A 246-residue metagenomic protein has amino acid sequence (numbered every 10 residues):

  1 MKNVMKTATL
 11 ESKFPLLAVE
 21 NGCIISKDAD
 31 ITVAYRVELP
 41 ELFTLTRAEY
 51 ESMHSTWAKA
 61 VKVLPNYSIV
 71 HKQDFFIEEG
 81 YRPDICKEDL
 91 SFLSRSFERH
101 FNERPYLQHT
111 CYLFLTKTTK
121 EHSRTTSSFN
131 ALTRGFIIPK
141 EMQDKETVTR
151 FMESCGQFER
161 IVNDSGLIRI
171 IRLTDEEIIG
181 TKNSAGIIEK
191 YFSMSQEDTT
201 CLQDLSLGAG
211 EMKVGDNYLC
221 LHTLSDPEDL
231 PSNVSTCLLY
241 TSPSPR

Functional and structural regions predicted by a protein language model:
M1-S242, R246: Extended, folded cores of ATP/NTP-driven motor/assembly subunits in large transport and secretion machines
